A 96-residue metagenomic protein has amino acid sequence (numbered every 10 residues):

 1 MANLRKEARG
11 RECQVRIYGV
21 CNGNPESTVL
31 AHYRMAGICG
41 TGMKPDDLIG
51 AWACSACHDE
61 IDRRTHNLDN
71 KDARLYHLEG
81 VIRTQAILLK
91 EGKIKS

Functional and structural regions predicted by a protein language model:
M1-V29: Short cysteine-rich loop/turn motifs with clustered Cys
R9, E26-H32, I49-A53, C57 (+1 more regions): Amphipathic alpha-helical interface surfaces
E12-C21, G40-G50: Phosphate-binding glycine-rich loops and adjacent basic patches that engage nucleotide phosphates, nucleic-acid
Y18, A56-D59: Short Cys/His-rich local motifs and their 1-3 flanking residues in nucleic-acid-associated proteins and small
G23-T41: Short recognition patches in nucleic-acid-associated and regulatory proteins
G37-L48, D59-S96: Polybasic, low-complexity binding patches
